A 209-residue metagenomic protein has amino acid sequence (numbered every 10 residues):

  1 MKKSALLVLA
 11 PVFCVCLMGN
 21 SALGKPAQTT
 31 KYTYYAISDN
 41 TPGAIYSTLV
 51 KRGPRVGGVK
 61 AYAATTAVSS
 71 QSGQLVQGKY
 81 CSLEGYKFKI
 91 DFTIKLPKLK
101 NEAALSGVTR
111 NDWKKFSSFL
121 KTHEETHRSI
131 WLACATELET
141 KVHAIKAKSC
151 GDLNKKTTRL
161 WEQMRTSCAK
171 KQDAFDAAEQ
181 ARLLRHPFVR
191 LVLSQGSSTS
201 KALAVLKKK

Functional and structural regions predicted by a protein language model:
M1-L9: Bacterial N-terminal signal peptides that target proteins for export
V8-C16: Bacterial N-terminal signal peptides
M18-G24: Sec/Tat signal peptide C-region and signal peptidase I cleavage site
K25-A104, A147-K209: Metalloprotease/metallohydrolase-associated module, dominated by Zn2+-dependent proteases
D91-T93, K114, W131: N-terminal accessory/precursor segments of enzymes
S106-G107, D112-S117: Short hydrophobic "helix-edge" motifs at membrane interfaces and signal-peptide entry regions
F119-W131: Active-site recognition of the HExxH zinc-binding catalytic motif
L132-V142: Membrane-interfacial alpha-helical segments at the cytosolic side of multi-pass membrane proteins
